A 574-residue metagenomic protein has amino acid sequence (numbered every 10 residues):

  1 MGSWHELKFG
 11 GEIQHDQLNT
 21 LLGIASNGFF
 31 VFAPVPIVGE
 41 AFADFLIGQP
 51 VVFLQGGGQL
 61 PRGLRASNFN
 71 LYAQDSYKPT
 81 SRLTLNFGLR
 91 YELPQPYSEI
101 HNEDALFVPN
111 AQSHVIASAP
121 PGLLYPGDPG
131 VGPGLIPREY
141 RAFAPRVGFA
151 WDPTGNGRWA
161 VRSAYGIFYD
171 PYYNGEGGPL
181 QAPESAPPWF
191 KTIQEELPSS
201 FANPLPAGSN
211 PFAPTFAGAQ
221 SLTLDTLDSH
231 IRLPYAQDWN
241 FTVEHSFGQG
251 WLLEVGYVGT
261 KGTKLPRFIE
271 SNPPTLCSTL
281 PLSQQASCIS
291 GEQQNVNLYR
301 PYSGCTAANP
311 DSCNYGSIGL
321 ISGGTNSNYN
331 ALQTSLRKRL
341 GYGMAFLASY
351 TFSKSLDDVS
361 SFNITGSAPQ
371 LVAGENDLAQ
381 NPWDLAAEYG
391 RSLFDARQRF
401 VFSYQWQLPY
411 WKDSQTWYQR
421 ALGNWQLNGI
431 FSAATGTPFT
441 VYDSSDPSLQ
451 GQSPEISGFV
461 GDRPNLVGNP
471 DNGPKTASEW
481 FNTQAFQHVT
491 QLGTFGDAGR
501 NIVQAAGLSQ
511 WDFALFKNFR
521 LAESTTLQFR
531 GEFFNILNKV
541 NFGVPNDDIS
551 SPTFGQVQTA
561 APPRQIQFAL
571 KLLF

Functional and structural regions predicted by a protein language model:
K8, N86, R158-R162, S414-W417: Surface-exposed patches in mature extracellular/periplasmic domains of secreted proteins
K8-T154: Signature of Gram-negative outer-membrane beta-barrel scaffolds
F9-I13, I24, F87-Y91, R162-Y165 (+3 more regions): Glycine-rich, histidine-containing beta strand-loop boundary motifs that form or position
A25-G57, L106-P120, L180-Q220, L282-V296 (+1 more regions): Core domains of carbohydrate- and sulfate-ester-processing enzymes
R82, P94-P96, L205-F574: Short, solvent-exposed micro-motifs at the edges of structured domains
L135-N174, Y235, H245, R391-K412 (+1 more regions): Repeat-solenoid scaffold signature
R158-E196, T263-I269, N428-A433, T437: Surface-exposed extracellular loop regions of Gram-negative outer-membrane beta-barrel proteins, predominantly
